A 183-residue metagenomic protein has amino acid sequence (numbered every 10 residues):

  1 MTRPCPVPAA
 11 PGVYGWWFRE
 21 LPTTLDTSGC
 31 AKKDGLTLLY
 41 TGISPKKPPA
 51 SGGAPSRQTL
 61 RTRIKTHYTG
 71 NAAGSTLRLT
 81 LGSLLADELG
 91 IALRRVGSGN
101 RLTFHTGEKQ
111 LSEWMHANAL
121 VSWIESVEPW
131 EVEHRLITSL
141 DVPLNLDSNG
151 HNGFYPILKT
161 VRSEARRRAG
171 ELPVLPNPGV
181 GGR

Functional and structural regions predicted by a protein language model:
M1-Q110, W114-R183: GIY-YIG nuclease catalytic motif and its immediate N-terminal context
